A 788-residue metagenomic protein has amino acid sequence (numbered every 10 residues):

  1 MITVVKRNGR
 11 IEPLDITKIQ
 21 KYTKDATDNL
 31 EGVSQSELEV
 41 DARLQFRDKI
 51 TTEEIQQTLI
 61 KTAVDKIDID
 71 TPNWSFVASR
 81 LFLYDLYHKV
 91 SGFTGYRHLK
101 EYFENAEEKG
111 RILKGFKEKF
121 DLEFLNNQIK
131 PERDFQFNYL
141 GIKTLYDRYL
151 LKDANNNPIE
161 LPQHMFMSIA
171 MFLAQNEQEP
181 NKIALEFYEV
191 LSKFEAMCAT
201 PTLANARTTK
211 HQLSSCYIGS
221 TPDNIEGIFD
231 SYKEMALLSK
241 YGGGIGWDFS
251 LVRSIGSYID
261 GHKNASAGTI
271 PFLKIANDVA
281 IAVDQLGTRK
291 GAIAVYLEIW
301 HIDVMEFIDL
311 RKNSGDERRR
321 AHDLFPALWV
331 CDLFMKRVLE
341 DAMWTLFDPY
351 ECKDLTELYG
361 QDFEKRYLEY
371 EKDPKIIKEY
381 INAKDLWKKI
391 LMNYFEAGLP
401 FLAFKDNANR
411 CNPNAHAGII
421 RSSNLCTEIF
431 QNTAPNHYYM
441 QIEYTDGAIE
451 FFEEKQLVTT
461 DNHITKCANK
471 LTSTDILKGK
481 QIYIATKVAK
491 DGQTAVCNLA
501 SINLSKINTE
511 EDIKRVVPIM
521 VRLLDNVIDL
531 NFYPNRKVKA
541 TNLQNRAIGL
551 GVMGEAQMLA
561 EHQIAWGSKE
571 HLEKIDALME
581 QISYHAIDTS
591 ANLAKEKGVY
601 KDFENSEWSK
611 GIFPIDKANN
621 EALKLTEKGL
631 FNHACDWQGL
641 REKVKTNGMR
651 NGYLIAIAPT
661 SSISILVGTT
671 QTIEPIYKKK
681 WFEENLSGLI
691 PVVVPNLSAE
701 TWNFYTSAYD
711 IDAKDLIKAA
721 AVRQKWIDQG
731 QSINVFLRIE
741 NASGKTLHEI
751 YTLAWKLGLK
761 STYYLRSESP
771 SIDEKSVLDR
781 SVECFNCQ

Functional and structural regions predicted by a protein language model:
R10, V33-M167, K182-Y188: Core nucleic-acid recognition elements
S36-D48, T52, S254-I293, T486 (+6 more regions): A structural-propensity feature for long, helix-poor, extended segments
I50, D65, F137-K152, L191-N205 (+3 more regions): Core structural elements
W74-A106, V330, A408-E443, I548 (+5 more regions): Terminal amphipathic helices with adjacent charged low-complexity linkers/tails
D85, K89-E132, S214-S501, N508-T509 (+4 more regions): Active-site cavity-forming subdomains of large catalytic enzyme subunits
E118-F124, K130-T144, F430-Q431, L524 (+5 more regions): Catalytic alpha/beta core of large soluble enzyme barrels
Q128-T144, R148, N176-K210, A236 (+1 more regions): Conserved oxyanion/phosphate-binding beta-strand-loop segments in alpha/beta enzyme cores
P201, V517-K539, I564-T660, Q731-S732 (+1 more regions): Internal maturation/activation junctions in enzymes
